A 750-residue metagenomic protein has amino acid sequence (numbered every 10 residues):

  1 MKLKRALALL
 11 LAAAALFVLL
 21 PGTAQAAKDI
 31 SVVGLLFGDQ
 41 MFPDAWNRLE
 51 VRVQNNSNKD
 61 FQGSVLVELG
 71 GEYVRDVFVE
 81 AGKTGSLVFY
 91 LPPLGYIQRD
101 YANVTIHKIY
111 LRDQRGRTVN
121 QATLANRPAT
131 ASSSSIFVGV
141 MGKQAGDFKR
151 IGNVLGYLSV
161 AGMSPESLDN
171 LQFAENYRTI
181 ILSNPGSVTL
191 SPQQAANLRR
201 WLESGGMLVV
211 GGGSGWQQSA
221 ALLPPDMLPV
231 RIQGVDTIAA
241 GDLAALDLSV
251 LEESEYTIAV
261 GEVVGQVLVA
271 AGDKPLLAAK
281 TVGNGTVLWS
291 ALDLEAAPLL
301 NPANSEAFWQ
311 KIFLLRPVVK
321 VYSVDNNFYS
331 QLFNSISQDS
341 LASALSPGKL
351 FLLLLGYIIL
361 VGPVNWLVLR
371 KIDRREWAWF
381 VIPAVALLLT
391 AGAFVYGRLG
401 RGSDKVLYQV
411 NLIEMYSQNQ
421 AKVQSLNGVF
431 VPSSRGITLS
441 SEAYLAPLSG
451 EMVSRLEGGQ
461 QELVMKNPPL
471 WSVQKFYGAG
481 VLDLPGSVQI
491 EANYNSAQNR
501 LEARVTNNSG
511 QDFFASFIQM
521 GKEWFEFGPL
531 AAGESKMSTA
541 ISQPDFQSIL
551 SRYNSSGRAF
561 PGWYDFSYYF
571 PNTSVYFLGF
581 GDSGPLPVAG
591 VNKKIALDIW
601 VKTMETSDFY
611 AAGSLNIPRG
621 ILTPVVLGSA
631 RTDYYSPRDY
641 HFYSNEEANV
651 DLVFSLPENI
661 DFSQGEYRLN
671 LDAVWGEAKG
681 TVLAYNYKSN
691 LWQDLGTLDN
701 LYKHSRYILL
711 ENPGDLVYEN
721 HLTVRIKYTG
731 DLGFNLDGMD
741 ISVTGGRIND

Functional and structural regions predicted by a protein language model:
D39-A45, N495: Short, solvent-exposed loop/linker segments at the N-terminal edge of repeated beta-sheet extracellular domains
P43-R48, G95-G186, A296: Aromatic-Pro/Gly-enriched surface loop or interdomain linker that acts as a lid/target-recognition segment
K149-L155, Q172-F173, G186-G272: A glycine-rich, often tryptophan-bearing local segment used as a flexible ligand/cofactor-contacting loop or short
M207, G261-I359, P363, L722-V724: A glycine-centered loop/beta-turn motif at secondary-structure junctions
E376-L399: Internal/C-terminal transmembrane anchor helices
G397-Q418: Alpha-helical transmembrane signal-anchor/signal-peptide segments
K422, V429-T681, N686-S689: Accessory, solvent-exposed terminal regions and/or long lumenal/extracellular loops of proteins
N700-L732: Cysteine-clustered segments with highest specificity for TGF-beta superfamily mature ligands
